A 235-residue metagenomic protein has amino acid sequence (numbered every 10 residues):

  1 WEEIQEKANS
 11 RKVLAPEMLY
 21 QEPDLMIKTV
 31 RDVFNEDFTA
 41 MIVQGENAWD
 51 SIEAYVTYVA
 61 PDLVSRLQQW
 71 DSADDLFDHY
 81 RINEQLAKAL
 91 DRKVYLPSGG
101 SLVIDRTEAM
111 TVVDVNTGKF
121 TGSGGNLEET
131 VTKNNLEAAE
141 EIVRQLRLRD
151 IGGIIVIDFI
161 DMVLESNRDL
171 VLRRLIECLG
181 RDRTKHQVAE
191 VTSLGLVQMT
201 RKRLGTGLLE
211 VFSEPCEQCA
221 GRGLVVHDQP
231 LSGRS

Functional and structural regions predicted by a protein language model:
W1-S235: DE-rich acidic low-complexity regions and acidic surface loops
